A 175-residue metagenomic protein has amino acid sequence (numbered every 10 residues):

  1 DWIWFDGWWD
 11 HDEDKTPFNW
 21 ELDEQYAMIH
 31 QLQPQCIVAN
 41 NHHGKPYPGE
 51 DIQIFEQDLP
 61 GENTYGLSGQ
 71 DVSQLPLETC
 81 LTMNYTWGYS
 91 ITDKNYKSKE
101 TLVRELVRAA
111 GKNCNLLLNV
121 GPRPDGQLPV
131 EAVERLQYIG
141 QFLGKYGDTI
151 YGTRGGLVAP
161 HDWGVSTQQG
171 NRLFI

Functional and structural regions predicted by a protein language model:
D1-F174: Mature catalytic domains of secreted/periplasmic carbohydrate-active enzymes
